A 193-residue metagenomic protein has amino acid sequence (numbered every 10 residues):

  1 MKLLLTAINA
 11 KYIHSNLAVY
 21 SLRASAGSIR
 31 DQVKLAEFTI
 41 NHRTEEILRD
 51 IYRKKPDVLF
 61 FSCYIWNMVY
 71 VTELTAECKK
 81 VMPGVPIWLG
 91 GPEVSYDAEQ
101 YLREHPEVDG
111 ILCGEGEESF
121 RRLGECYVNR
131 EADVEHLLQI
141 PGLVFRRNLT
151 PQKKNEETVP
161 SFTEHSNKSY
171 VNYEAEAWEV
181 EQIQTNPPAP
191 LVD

Functional and structural regions predicted by a protein language model:
M1-K2, V128: Phosphate/nucleotide-binding beta-alpha loop and adjacent structural elements of enzyme active sites
K2-K11: Nucleotide-activated donor-dependent transferases that construct or modify glycoconjugates
K11-Y12, Y64: Short acidic-aromatic active-site loops that bind/stabilize oxyanions
Y12-A18: Short N-terminal binding/cap micro-motifs at the start of the first secondary-structure element
I13, Q152, D193: Short, acidic Gly/Pro/Ser/Thr-rich loop/turn segments
A18, L22-S25, I29-E181, N186: Glycine-rich beta-alpha loop elements in corrinoid/cobalamin-binding modules across cobalamin-dependent enzymes
T185-D193: A short, charged helix-loop
